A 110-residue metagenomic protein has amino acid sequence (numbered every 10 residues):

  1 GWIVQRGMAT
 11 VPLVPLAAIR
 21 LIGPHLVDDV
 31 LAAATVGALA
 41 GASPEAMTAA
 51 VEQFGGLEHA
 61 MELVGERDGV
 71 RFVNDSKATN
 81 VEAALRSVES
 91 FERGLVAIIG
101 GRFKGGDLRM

Functional and structural regions predicted by a protein language model:
G1-G7: Short polybasic amphipathic segments
A9-V11: Proline-rich, Ser/Thr-phosphoregulated intrinsically disordered regulatory regions in large mammalian
L13-M110: Nucleotide phosphate-binding/pyrophosphate-handling subdomain across enzymes that bind or process nucleotide phosphates
